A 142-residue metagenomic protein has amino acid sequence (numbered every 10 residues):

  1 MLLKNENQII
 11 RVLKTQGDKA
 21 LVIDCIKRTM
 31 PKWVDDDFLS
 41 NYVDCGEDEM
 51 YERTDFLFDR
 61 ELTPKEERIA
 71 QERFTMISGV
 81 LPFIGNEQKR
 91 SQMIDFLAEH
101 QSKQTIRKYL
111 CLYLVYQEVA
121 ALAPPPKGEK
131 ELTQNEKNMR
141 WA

Functional and structural regions predicted by a protein language model:
M1-A142: Secondary-structure boundary/capping micro-motif
